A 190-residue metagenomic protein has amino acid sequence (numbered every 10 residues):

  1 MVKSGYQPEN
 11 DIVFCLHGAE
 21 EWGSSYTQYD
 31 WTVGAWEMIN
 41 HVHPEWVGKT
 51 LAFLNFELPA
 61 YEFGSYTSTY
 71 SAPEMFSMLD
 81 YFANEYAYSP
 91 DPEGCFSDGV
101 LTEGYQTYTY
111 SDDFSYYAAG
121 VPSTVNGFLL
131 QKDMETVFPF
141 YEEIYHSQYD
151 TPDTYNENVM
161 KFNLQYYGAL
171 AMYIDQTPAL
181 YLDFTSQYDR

Functional and structural regions predicted by a protein language model:
M1-N10, H41-K49, E85, S89 (+1 more regions): Secondary-structure transition/capping motifs at alpha-helix termini and the adjoining loop/turn into the next element
M1-Y29, Y167: Alpha-helical metal-binding/catalytic segments enriched in His/Glu/Asp
K3, N10-I12, L130-D189: His/Asp/Glu-rich mid-to-C-terminal helical/loop segments that flank catalytic regions of hydrolases
A19-E142, N156, L182: Metal-dependent peptidase/peptidase-like ectodomains
